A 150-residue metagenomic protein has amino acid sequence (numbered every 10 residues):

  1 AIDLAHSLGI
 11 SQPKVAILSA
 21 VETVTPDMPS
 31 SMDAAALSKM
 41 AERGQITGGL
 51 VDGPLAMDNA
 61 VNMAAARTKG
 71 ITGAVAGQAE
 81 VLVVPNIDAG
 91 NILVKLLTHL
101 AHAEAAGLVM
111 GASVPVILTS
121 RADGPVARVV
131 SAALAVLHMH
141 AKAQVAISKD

Functional and structural regions predicted by a protein language model:
A1-I10, A36: Active-site glycine-rich loop that binds ribose-phosphate moieties when present
A1-L4, A65-I71, H102: Glycine-rich, charged/polar anion/phosphate-binding loops that engage phosphate groups from diverse ligands
S7-S11, A41-Q45, T72-G77, L100-A101 (+1 more regions): Solvent-exposed alpha-helices and their adjacent loops that cap or buttress functional pockets in soluble metabolic
G9-V15, G44-P54, A141-D150: Flexible, glycine/charged-enriched surface loops at secondary-structure junctions
A20-P26, S30-E80: Active-site rim loops that border cofactor/substrate pockets in soluble metabolic enzymes
L50-P54, P85, M110, L118: General beta-strand structural signal in soluble alpha/beta enzymes
V81, L93-L96, H102-D150: C-terminal functional extensions of proteins
